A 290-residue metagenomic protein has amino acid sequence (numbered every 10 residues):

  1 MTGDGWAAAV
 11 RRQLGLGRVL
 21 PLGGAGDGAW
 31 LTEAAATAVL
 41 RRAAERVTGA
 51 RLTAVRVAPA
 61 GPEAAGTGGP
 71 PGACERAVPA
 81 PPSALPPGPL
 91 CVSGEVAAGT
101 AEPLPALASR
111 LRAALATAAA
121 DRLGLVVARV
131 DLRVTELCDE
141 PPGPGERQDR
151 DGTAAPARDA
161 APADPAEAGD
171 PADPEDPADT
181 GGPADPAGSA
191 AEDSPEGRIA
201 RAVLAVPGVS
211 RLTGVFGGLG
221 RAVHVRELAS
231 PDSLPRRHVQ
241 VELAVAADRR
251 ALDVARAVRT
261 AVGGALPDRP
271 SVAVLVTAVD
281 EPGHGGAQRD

Functional and structural regions predicted by a protein language model:
T2-T37, G49-T53, V57-A58, P62-A64 (+5 more regions): Extended, well-folded interaction surfaces typified by the phenylalanyl-tRNA synthetase beta subunit core
L40, P103-L123, D248-P270: Short, non-transmembrane amphipathic alpha-helical segments
E45-T53, L123-V126, A205-G214, G264-P270: Short secondary-structure junctions
V47-A97, D131, R211-A244, A273-G283: Short edge beta-strands and adjacent turn/loop segments
T67-R76, P156-D164, A190, Q288-R289: Bimodal "functional hotspot" detector
P89-P142: Extended, hydrophobic interaction surfaces within ordered domains
D121-D139, G264-G286: A short amphipathic beta-strand at an alpha->beta junction
D121-R122, V126-S210: Surface-exposed beta-loop interaction hotspot
